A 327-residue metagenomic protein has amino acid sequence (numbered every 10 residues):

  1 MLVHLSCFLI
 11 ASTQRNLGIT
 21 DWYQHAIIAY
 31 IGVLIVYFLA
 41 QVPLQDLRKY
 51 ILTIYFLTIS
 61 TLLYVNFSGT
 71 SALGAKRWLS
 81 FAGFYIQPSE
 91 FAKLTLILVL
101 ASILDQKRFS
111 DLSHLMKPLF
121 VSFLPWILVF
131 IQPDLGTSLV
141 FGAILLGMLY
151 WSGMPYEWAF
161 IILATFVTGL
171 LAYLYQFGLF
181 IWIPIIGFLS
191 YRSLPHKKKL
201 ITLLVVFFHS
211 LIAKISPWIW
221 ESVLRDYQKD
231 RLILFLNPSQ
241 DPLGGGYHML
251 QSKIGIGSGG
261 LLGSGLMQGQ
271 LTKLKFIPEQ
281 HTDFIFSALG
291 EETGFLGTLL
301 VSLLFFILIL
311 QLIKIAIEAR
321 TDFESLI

Functional and structural regions predicted by a protein language model:
V3-S12, N16-L243, E291-I327: Hydrophobic alpha-helical transmembrane segments of multi-pass inner membrane proteins, especially in bacterial systems
H248-L262, L266-I327: Helical hairpin unit composed of two closely spaced alpha helices linked by a short loop
